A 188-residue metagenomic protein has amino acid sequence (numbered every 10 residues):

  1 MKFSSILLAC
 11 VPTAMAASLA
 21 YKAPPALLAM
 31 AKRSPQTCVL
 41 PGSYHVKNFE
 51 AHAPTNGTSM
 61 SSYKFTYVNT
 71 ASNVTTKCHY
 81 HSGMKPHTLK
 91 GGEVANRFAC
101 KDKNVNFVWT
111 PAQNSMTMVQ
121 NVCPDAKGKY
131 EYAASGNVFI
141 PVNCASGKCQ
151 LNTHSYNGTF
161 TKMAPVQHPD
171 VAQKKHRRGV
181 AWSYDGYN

Functional and structural regions predicted by a protein language model:
M1-M30: Fungal secretory targeting signals
I6, P12, R33-S34, V74 (+4 more regions): Secretory pathway export signals and precursors
L8-C10, C38, G57, T70 (+3 more regions): A generic structural signal for short, solvent-exposed coil/turn residues that cap or connect secondary-structure
S18-A20, K77, H81-G83, T88 (+2 more regions): Mature extracytoplasmic or otherwise solvent-exposed domains
A23-L27, S62-V68, G83-L89, A112 (+1 more regions): Short, intrinsically disordered, charge-biased short linear motifs at domain edges
R33-H87: Short, surface-exposed binding/anchoring microloops in extracellular/periplasmic proteins
K90-N188: Acidic, low-complexity intrinsically disordered segments
